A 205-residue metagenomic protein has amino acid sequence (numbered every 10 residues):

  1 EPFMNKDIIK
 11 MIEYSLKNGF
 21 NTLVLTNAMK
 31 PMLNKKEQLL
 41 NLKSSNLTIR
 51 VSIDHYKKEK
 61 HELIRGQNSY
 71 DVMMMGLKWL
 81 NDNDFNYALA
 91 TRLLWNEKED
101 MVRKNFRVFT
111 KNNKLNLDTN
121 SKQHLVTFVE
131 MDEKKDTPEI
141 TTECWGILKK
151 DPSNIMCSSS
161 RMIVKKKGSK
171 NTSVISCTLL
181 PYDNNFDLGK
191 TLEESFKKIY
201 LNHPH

Functional and structural regions predicted by a protein language model:
E1-S45, I53-V72, L93-M101: Canonical radical SAM enzyme core domain
K17-F20, K114-D118: Short helix-capping segments at alpha-helix termini
N18, G76-A88: A structural motif corresponding to the C-terminal end of an alpha-helix and its immediate exit/capping segment
T22-V24, L47-V51, Y87-L89, Q123-T127: Hydrophobic faces of well-ordered beta-strands that scaffold small-molecule active sites in alpha/beta enzyme cores
D84, D118-K122, I155-C157: Short gly/pro-enriched beta-turn/loop segments at secondary-structure junctions
L93-D100, N116-T142: Flexible glycine/acidic-rich beta-alpha junction loops that bind and position SAM and/or redox cofactors in anaerobic
E99-K111: Active-site loop/helix belt of alpha/beta enzymes
T110-K111, V129-H205: Accessory C-terminal segments flanking Radical SAM cores
